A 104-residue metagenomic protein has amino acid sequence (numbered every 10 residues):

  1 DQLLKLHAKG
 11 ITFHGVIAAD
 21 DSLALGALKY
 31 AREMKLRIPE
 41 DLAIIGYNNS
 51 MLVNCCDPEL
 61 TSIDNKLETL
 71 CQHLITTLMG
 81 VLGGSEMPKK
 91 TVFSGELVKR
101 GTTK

Functional and structural regions predicted by a protein language model:
D1: Helix-loop module immediately N-terminal to the HCX5R catalytic loop in PTP-like cysteine phosphatase domains
L4-K104: Flexible loop/turn connectors
